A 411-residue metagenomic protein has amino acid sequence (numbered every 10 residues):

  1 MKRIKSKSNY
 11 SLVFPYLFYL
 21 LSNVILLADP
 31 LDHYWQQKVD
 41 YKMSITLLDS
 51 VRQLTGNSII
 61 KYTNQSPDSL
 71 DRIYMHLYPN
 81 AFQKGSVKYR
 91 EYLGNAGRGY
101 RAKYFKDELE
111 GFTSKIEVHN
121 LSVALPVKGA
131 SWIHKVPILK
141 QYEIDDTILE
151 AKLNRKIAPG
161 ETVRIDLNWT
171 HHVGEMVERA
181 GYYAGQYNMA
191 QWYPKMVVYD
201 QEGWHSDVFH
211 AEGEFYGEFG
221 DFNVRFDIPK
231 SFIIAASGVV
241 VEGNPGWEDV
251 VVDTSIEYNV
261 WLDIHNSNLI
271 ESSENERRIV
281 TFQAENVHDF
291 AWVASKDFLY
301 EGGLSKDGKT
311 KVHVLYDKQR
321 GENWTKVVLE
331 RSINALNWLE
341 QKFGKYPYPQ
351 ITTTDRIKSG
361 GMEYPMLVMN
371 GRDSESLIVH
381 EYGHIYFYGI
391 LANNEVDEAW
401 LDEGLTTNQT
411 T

Functional and structural regions predicted by a protein language model:
V13-V24: Bacterial N-terminal signal peptides
L27-T55, Y183: N-terminal, polar/Ser/Thr-rich
Q53, T63, G99-G185, S267-N275: A surface-exposed beta-strand-loop module
S58-I60, N64, L77-P79, L153 (+3 more regions): Short, hydrophobic/aromatic-enriched beta-strand segments in well-ordered soluble domains
T63, P67-N80, G94-F112, F222-P229: Surface-exposed beta-strand/loop patches in extracellular or lumenal glycoproteins
G85-G99, T170-F222: Glycine/proline-rich low-complexity spacer/linker segments in large multi-domain proteins
M196-D200, W204, G213-V379, T407-N408: Hydrophobic helix-coil surface modules that form long, contiguous segments used for peptide/substrate interaction
M366-T411: Zinc-dependent metallopeptidase catalytic helix centered on the HExxH motif and its immediate flanking segment
